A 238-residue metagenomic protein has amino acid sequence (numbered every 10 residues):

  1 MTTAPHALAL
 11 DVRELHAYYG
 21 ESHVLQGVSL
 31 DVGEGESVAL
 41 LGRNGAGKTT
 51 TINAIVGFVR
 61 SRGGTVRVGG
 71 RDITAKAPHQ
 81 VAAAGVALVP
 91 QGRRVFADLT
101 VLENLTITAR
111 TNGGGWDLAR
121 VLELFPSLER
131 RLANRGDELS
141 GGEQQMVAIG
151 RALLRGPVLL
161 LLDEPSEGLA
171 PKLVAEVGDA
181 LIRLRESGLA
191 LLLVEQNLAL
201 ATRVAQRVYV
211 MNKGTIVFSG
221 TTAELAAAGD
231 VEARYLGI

Functional and structural regions predicted by a protein language model:
T2-I238: Glycine-rich phosphate-binding loops of nucleotide-dependent enzymes
